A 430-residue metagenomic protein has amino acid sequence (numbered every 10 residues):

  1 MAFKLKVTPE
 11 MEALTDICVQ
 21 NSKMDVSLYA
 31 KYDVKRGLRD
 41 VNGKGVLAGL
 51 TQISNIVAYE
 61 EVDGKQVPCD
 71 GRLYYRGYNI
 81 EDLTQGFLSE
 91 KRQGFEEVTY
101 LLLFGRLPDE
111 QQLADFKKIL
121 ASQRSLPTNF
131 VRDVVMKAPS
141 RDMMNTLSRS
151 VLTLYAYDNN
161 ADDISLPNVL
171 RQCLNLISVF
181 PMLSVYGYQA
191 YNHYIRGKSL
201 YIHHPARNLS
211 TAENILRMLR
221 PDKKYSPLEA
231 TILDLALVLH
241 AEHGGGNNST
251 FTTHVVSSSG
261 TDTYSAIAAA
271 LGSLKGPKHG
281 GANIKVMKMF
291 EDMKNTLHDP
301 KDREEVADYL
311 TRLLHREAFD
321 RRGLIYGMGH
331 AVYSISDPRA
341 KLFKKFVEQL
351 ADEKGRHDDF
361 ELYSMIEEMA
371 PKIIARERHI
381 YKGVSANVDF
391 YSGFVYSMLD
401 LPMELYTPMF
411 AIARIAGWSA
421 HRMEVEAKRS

Functional and structural regions predicted by a protein language model:
M1-S430: Non-transmembrane, aqueous-exposed alpha-helical and coiled segments at domain scale
